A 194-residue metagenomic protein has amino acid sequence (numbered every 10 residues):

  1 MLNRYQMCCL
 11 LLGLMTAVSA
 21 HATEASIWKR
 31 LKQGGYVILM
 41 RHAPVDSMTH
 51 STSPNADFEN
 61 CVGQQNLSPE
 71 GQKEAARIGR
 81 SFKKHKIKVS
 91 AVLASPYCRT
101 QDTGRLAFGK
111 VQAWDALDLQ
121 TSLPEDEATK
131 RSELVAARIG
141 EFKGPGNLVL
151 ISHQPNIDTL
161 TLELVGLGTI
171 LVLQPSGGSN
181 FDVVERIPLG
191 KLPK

Functional and structural regions predicted by a protein language model:
M1-C9: Bacterial N-terminal signal peptides that target proteins for export
C8-A17: Bacterial N-terminal signal peptides
V18-A22: Sec/Tat signal peptide C-region and signal peptidase I cleavage site
T23-D115, Q120-P124, K130-E133, E163-K194: Active-site-proximal alpha-helix that buttresses catalytic centers in soluble enzyme cores
G35-V37, G144-S152: Generic beta-sheet signal
S132-E141: A short, acidic, amphipathic alpha-helical segment used as a generic capping/interface helix at domain edges
E141-G146, P175-G178: A short, structured loop/turn motif at beta-sheet edges
